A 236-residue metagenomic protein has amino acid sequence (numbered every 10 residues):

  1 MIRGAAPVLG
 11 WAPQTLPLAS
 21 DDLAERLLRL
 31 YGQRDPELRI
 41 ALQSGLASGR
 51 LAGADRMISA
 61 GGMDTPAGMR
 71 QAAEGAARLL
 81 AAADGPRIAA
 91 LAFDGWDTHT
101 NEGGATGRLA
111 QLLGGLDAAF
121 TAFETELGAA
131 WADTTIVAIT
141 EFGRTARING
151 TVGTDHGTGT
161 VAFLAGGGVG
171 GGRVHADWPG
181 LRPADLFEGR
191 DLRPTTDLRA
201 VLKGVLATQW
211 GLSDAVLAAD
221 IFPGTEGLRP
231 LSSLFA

Functional and structural regions predicted by a protein language model:
M1-E126, R147, L164, R173-A236: Feature for exported/extracytoplasmic and membrane-associated proteins, marking the mature portion
D84-I88, W131-T134, T160: Loop/turn elements at helix/coil->beta-strand transitions in domains of secreted/extracellular proteins
F120, E124-T151: Metal-dependent active-site segment of extracytoplasmic phospho-/sulfohydrolases and closely related
G128-A129, D155-H156, P194: Solvent-exposed alpha-helices and their adjacent loops that cap or buttress functional pockets in soluble metabolic
F142-R173: Histidine-centered active-site microenvironments of extracellular/periplasmic hydrolases and transferases
